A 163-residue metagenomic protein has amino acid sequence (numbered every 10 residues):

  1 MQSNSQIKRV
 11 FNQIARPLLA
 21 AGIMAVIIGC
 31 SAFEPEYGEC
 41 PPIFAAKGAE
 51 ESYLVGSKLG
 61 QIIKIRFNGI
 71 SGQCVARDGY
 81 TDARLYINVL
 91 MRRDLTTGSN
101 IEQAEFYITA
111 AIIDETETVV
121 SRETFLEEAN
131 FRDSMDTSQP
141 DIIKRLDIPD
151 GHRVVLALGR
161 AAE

Functional and structural regions predicted by a protein language model:
S3-L19: Bacterial N-terminal signal peptides that target proteins for export
V26-G29: C-terminal motif of bacterial Sec signal peptides marking the signal peptidase cleavage site
S31-E34: Bacterial signal peptide processing site
G38-L59: Post-signal peptide N-terminal segment of mature Sec-exported envelope proteins
L59-I63, S71-R84, L95-E102, R145-D147: Short, solvent-exposed beta-strand/turn "edge" segments of beta-rich domains on protein surfaces
N68-S71, Y86-R92, A161: Generic short beta-strand segments
D82-N88, V155: One-face residue pattern on beta-strands with alternating periodicity enriched for small/polar residues
A110, T116-E163: Helix-rich interaction surfaces within compact, conserved domain-sized segments that mediate assembly or partner
